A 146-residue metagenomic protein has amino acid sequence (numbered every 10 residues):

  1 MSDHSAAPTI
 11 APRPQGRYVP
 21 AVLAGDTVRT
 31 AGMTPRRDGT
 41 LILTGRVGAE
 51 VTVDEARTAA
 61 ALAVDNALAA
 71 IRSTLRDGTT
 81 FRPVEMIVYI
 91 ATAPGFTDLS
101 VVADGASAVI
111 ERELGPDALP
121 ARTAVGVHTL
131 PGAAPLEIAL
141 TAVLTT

Functional and structural regions predicted by a protein language model:
M1-I87, T92-T146: N-terminal presequence-like segments and the immediate start of the first folded domain
